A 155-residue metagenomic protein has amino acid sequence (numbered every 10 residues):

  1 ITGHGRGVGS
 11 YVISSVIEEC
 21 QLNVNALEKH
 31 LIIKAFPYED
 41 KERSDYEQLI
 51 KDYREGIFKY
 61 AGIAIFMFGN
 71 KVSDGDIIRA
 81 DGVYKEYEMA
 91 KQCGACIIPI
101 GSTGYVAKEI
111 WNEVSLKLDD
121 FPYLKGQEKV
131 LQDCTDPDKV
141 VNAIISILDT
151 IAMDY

Functional and structural regions predicted by a protein language model:
I1-D154: Acidic/glycine-enriched connector segments
